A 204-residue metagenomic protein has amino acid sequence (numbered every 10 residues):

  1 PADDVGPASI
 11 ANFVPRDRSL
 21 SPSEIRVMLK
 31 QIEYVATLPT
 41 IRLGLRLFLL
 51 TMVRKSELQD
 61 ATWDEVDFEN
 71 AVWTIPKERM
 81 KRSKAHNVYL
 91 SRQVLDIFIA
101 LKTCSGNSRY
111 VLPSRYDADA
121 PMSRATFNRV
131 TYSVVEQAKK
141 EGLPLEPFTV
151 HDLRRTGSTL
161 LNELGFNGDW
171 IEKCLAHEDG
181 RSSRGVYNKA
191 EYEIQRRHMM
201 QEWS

Functional and structural regions predicted by a protein language model:
P1-A61, E69, M80-K84, C104-G106 (+1 more regions): Basic, Lys/Arg- and aromatic-enriched nucleic-acid-binding interface segment
A2-V5, V66, I75, L112 (+1 more regions): Short clusters of hydrophobic/aromatic residues that line enzyme substrate/ligand-binding pockets
A11-F13, S19, I75-S83, L164 (+1 more regions): Catalytic-site neighborhood detector that most strongly recognizes the C-terminal catalytic loop/helix of tyrosine
R16-D17, E33-A36, K77-N87, S114-M122 (+2 more regions): Short, contiguous acidic/charged loop-to-helix segments that flank catalytic cores in large enzymes
S19-R26, N70, Y89-L145, L153 (+2 more regions): Active-site/catalytic core of tyrosine-dependent DNA strand-transfer enzymes
K30-E33, M52, W63, I99-G106 (+4 more regions): Hydrophobic alpha-helix feature that most strongly marks membrane-spanning transmembrane helices and their immediate
R46, L50-E57, T126, D152-E178: C-terminal catalytic core of tyrosine-transesterase DNA break-rejoin enzymes
